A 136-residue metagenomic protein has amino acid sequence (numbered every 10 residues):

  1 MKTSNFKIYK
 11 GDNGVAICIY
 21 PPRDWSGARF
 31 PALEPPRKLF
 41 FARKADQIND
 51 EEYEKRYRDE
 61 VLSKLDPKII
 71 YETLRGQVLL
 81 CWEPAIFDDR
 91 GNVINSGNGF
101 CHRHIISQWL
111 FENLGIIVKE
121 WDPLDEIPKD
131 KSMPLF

Functional and structural regions predicted by a protein language model:
M1-F136: Residues lining hydrophobic/aromatic ligand-binding pockets adjacent to catalytic sites
